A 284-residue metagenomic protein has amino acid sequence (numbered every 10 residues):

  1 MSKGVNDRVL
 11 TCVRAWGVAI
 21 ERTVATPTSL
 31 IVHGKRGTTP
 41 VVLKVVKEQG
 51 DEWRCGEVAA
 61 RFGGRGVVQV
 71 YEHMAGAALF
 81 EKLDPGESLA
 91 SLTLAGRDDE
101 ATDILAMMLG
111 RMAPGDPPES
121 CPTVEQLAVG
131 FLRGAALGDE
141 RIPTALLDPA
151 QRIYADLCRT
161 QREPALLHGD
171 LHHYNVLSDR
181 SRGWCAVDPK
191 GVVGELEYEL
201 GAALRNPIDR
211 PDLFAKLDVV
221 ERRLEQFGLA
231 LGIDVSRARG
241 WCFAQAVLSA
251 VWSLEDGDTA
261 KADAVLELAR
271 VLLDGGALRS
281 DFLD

Functional and structural regions predicted by a protein language model:
M1-V67, D179-S181, L268, L272-D284: Conserved NTP-binding catalytic cores of kinases and kinase-like/nucleotidyltransferase enzymes across multiple kinase
V5-V9, P114-G169, D179-R180, L229: An alpha-helical support segment within catalytic cores of ATP-dependent transferases
N6-R8, T39-L79, L83, E87-M112 (+1 more regions): A conserved alpha-helical element in kinase catalytic cores
A25-K35, V42, Q151-Y198: Active-site acidic catalytic loop and adjacent metal/ATP-binding pocket of ATP-dependent phosphoryl transfer enzymes
V32, V68-E72, R239: Conserved beta-strand elements flanking the ATP-binding pocket of the protein kinase catalytic core
E48, G76-D98, P114-P118, A128-E140 (+1 more regions): A glycine-centered beta->alpha junction motif in the catalytic cores of kinase/phosphotransferase enzymes
D179-E225, L229-G232, T259, V265-L268 (+1 more regions): Active-site Asp-x-Gly
Q226-A230, R237, L248-D284: Helical subdomain adjoining the active site within ATP-dependent kinase catalytic cores
